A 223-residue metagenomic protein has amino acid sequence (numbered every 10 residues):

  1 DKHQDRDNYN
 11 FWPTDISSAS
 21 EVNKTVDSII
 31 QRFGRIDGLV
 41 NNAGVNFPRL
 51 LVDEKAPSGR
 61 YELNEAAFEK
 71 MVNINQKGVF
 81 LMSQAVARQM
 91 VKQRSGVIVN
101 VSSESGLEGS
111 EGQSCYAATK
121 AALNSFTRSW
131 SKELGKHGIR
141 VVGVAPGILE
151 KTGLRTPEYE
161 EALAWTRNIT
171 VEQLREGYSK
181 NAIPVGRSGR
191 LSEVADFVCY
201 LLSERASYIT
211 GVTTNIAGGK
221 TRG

Functional and structural regions predicted by a protein language model:
L50-E69, S179: Substrate-binding pocket helix/loop in short-chain dehydrogenase/reductase
S83, T119, T127: Active-site helix of classical SDR
R88, K132-E133, S207: Alpha-helical segment proximal to the catalytic Tyr-Lys
S103: Residue(s) in the substrate-gating loop at a strand-loop-helix junction that position the organic substrate next
E108, R187, C199, T210-G223: Short C-terminal tail/terminal secondary-structure segment of NAD(P)H-dependent dehydrogenase/reductase domains
S110-S114, K136-H137, G186, E204: Active-site loop immediately N-terminal to the catalytic Tyr-X3-Lys motif of short-chain dehydrogenase/reductase
G135, R140, I209-G211: Short, small/polar-rich loop/turn modules that mediate ligand/substrate recognition or access, typified
